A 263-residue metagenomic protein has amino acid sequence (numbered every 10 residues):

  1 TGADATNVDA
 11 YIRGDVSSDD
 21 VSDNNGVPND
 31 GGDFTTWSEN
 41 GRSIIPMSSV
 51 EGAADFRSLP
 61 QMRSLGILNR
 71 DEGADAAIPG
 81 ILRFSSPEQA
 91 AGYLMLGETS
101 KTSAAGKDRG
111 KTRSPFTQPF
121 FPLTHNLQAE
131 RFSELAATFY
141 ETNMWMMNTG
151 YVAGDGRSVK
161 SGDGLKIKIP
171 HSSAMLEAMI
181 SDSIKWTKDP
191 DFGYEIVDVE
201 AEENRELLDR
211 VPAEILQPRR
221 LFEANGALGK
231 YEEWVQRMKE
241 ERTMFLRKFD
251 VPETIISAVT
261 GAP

Functional and structural regions predicted by a protein language model:
T1-G14: Catalytic or ion-translocation cores adjacent to nucleophile or general acid/base/metal-coordination motifs in diverse
Y11, V16, D20-V21, N29: N-terminal cap/leader regions of alpha/beta-hydrolase-fold enzymes, predominantly small-molecule hydrolases
N24-P263: Conserved NTP phosphate-binding and transfer environment spanning the P-loop NTPase/kinase superfamily
